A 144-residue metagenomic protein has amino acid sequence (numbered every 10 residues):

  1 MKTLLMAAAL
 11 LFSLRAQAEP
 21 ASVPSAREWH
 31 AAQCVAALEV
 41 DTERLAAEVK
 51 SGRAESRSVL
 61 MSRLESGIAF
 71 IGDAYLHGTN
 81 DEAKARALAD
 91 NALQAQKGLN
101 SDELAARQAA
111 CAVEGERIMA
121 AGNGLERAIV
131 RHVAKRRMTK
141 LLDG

Functional and structural regions predicted by a protein language model:
M1-L4: Positively charged n-region of N-terminal signal peptides that target proteins for export
A7: Acidic/charged, solvent-exposed loop-and-adjacent secondary-structure segments enriched in E/D, K/R, S/T, and G/P
S13-A16: N-terminal signal peptide c-region/cleavage motif recognized by signal peptidases
A18, E39-V40, E116: Residue-level marker of positions within ordered structural domains that often coincide with functionally constrained
A18, S22, D143-G144: Amphipathic/hydrophobic helical signal segments and adjacent flexible N-terminal regions that mediate secretion
V23-N80: Short N-proximal segments of mature Sec-exported proteins
L60-G144: Compact alpha-helical subdomains of small soluble proteins
